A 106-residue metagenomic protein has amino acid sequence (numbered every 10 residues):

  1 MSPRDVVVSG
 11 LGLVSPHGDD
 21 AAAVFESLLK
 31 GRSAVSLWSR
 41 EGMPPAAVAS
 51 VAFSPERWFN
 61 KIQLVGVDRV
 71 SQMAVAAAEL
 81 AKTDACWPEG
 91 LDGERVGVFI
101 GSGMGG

Functional and structural regions predicted by a protein language model:
M1-G106: Conserved "HGTGT" condensation-loop signature of ketosynthase/thiolase-family condensing enzymes that catalyze
